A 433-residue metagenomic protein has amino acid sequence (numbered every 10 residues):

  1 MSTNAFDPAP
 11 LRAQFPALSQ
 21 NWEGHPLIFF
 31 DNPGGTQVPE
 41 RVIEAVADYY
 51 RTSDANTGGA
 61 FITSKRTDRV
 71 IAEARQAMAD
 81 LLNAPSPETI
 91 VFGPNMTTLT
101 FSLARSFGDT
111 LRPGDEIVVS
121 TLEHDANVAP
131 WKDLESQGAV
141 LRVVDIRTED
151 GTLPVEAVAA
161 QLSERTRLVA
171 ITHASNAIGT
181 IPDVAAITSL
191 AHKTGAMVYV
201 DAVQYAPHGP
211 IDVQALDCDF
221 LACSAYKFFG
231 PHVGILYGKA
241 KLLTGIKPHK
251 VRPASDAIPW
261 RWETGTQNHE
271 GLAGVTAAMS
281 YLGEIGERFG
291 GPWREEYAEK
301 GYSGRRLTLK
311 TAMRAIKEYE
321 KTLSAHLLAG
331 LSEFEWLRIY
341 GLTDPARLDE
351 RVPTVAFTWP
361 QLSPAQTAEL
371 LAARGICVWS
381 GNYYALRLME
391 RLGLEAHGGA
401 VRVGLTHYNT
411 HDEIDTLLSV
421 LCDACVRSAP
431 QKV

Functional and structural regions predicted by a protein language model:
M1-V433: Pyridoxal 5′-phosphate
